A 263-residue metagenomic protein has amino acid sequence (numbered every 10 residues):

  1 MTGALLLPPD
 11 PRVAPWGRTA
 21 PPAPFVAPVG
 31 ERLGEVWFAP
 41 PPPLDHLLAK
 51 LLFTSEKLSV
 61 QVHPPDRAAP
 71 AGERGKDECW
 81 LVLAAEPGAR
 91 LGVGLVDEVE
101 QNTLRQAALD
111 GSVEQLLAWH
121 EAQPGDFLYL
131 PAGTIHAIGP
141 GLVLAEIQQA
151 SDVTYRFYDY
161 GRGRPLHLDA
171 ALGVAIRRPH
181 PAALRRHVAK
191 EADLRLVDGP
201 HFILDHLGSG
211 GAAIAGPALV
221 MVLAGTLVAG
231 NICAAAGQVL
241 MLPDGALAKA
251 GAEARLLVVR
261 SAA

Functional and structural regions predicted by a protein language model:
M1-V99, S151, Y160-H180, L204: Transition-metal
A49-L51, L58-V60, A71-G72, E78-L81 (+4 more regions): His/acidic/aromatic-lined binding-pocket segments of jelly-roll/cupin-type domains and related regulatory beta-sandwich
F53-S55, P65-R67, E73-K76, A85-G88 (+3 more regions): Ligand-binding loop in jelly-roll beta-barrel domains
G88-Q123, A213-A235: A short beta-strand-loop-beta hairpin characteristic of the jelly-roll/cupin
V93, D97-L116, L144-R185, V259-A263: Double-stranded beta-helix
L117-Y129, I138, V228-A248: Short acidic-glycine-tyrosine-enriched beta hairpin
L168-S209, A215: Functionally critical, mid-to-C-terminal surface segments that flank or help form catalytic/ligand
D198-H201, A212-A215, M221, C233-A235 (+2 more regions): A structural signal for short secondary-structure junctions
